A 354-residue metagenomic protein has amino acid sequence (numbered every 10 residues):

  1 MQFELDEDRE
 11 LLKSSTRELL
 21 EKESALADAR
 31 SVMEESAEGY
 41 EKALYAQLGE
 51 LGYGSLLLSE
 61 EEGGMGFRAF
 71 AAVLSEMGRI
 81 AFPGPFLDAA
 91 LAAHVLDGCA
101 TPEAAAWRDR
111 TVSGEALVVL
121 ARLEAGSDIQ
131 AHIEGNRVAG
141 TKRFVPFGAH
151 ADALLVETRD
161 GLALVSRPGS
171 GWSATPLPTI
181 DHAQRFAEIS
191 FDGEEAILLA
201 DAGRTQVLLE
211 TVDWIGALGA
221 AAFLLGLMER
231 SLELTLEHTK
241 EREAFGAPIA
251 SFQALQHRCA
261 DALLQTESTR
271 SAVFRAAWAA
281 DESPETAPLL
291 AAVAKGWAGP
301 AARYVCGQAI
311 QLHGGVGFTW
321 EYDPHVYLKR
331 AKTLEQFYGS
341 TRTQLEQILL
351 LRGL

Functional and structural regions predicted by a protein language model:
M1-I80, C99, E103, G114 (+2 more regions): Alpha-helical interface subdomain recognition
M33, G84-D88: Glycine- and other small-residue-rich loops at beta-strand/loop junctions that grip anionic moieties
M65, G84-P85, H94, A105-E229 (+1 more regions): FAD-binding core of flavoproteins
F70, D88-H94: Well-ordered alpha-helical segments within folded domains of soluble proteins
